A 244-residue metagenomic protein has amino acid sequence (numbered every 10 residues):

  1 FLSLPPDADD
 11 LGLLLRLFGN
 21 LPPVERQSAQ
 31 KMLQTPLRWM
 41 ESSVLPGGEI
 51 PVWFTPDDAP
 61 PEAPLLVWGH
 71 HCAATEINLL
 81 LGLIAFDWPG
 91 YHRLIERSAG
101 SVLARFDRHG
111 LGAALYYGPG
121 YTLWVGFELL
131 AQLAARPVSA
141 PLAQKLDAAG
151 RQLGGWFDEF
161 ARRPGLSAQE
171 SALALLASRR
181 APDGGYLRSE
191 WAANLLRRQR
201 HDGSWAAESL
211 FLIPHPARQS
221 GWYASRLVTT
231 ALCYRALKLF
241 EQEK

Functional and structural regions predicted by a protein language model:
F1-Q27, L45-R97, D107-A148, D158-A193 (+1 more regions): An alpha-helical repeat/solenoid feature that recognizes helix-turn-helix modules
L11, Q30-V44: Long, hydrophobic, well-ordered secondary-structure blocks that form the structural core and pocket-lining surfaces
P36-M40, V102, A149-F157, L195-L196: Buried hydrophobic core positions in alpha-solenoid tandem helical repeats
